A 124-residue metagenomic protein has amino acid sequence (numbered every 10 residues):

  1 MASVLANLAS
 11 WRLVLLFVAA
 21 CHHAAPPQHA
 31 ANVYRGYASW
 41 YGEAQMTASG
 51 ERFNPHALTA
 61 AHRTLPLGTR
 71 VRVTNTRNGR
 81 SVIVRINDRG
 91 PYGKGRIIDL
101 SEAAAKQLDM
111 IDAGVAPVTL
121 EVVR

Functional and structural regions predicted by a protein language model:
M1-L13: Short, low-complexity, charge-dense intrinsically disordered segments
A2, F17, C21-R124: Secreted/periplasmic proteins
